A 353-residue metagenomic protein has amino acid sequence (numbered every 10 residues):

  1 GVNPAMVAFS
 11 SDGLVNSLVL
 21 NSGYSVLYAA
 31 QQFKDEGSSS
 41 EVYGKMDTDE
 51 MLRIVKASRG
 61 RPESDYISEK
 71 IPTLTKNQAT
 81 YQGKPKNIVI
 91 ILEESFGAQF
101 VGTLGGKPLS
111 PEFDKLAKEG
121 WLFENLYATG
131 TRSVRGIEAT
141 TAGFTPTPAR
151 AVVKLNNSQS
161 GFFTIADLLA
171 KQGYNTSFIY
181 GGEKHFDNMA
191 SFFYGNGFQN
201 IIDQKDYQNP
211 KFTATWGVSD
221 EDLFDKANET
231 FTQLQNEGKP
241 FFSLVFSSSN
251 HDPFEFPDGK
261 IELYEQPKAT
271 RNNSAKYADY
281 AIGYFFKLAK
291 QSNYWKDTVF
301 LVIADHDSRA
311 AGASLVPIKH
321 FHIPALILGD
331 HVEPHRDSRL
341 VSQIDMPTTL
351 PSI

Functional and structural regions predicted by a protein language model:
G1-K86, S110: N-terminal secretory/membrane-targeting segments
S58-I353: Solvent-exposed soluble domains appended to multi-pass membrane proteins
